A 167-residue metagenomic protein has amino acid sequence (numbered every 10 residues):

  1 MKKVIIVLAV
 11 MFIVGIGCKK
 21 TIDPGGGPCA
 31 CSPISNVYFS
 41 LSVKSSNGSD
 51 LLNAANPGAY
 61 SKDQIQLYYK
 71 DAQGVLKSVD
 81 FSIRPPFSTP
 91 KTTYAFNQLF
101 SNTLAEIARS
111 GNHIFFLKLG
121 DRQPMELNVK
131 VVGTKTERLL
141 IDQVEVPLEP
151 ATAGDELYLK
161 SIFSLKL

Functional and structural regions predicted by a protein language model:
K2-V7, M11-Y38: Bacterial Sec-dependent N-terminal signal peptides
T21-G25, S45-G48, T92-T103: Charged, amphipathic alpha-helical segments
P28, V43-G58: Short amphipathic, basic-aromatic surface patches that mediate peripheral association with negatively charged
N36, R109-I114, R122, T136: Extracellular Ig-like/FN3 beta-sandwich strand-entry sites
N47-D50, A72-G74, R122, Q143: Detector for glycine-centered tight turns/loop "hinges" at secondary-structure junctions
A54-L119: Tryptophan-paired
Q123-L167: Glycine-rich, aromatic-bearing surface loops/beta-hairpins
